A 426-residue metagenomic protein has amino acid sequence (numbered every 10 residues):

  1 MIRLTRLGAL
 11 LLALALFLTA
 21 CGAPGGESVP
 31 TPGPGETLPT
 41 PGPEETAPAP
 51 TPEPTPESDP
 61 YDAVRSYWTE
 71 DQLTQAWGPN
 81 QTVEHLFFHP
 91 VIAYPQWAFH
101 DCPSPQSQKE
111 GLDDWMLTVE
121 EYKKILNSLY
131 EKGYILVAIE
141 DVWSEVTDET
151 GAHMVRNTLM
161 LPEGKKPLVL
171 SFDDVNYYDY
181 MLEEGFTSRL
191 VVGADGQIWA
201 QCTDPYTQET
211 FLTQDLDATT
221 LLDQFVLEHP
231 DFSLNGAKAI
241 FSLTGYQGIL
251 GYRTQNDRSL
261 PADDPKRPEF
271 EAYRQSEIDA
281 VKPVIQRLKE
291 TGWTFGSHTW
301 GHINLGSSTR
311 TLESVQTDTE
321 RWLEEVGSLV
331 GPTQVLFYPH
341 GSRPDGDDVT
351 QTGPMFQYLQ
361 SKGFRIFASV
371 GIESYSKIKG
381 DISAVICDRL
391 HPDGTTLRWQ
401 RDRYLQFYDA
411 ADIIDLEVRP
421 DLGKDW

Functional and structural regions predicted by a protein language model:
M1-G8: Bacterial N-terminal signal peptides that target proteins for export
L12, L16-F17: Hydrophobic core
C21-D59: Ser/Thr-rich, Proline-interspersed low-complexity disordered segments
E57-V142, M154-L170, M181-L182, T294 (+1 more regions): C-terminal active-site subregion of NodB/CE4 polysaccharide deacetylases
Q81, L86-A98, G151-M154, L161-L168 (+2 more regions): Metal-dependent polysaccharide deacetylase catalytic core of the NodB/CE4 family, i.e., the active-site-bearing domain
